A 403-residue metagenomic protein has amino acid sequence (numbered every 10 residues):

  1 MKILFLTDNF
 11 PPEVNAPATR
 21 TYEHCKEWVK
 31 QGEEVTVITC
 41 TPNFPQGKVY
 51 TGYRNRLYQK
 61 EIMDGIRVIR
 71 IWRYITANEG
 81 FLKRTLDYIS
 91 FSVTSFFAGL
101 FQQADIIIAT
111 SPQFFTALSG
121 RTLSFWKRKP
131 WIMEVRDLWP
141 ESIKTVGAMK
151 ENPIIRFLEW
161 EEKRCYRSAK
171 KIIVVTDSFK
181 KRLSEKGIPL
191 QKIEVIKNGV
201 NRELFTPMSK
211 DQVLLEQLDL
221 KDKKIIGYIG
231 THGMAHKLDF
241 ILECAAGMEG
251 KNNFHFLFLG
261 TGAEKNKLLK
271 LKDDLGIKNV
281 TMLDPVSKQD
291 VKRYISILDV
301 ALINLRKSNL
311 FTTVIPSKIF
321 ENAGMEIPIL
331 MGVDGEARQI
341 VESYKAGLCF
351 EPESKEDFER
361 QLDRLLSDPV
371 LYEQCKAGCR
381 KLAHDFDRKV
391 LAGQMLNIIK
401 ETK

Functional and structural regions predicted by a protein language model:
M1-D64: N-terminal subdomain of nucleotide-sugar transferases
L4, L220-H236, I241-A245, L257 (+1 more regions): Conserved donor-binding/catalytic core segment of Leloir-type glycosyltransferases
T51-Q59, T206-D219: A short helix/loop element that forms part of the nucleotide-sugar donor recognition site in Leloir-type
S178, G199: Carbohydrate-associated surface elements
S184, L190-K192, V200-E216, K237: Acidic anion/phosphate-binding donor-loop and adjacent secondary structure in glycosyltransferase catalytic cores
H236, S287-Y294, D299-A323, I329-I340: Nucleotide-sugar-dependent
N253, L259-G260, K265-R293: Nucleotide-activated donor-binding/catalytic signature segment of Leloir-type glycosyltransferases, i.e., the conserved
D357, R364, L371-D385: A short, well-ordered alpha-helix in the C-terminal region of glycosyltransferases
